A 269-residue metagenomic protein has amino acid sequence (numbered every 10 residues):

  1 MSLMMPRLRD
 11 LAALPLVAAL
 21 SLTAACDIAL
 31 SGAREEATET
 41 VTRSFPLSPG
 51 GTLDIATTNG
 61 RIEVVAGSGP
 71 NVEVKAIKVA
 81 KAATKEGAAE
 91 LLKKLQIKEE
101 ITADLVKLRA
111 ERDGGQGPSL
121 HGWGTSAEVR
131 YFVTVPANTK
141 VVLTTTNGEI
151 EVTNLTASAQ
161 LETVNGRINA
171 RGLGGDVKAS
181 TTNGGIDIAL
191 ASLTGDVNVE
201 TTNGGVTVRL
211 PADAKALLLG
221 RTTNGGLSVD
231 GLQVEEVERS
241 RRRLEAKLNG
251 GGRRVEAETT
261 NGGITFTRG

Functional and structural regions predicted by a protein language model:
M1-G269: Intrinsically disordered, low-complexity terminal regions
